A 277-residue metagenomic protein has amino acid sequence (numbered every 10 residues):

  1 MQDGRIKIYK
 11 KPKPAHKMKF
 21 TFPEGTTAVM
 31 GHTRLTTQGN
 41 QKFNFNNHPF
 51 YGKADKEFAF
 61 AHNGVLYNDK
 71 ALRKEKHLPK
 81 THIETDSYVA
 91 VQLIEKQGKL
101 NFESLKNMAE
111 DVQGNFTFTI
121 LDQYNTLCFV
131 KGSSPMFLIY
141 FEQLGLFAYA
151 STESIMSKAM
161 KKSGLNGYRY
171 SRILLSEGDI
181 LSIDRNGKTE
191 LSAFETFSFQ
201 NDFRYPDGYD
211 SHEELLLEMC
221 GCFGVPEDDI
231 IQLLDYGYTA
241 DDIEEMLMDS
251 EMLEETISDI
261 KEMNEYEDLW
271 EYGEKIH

Functional and structural regions predicted by a protein language model:
M1-H277: Conserved short alpha-helical segments that host acidic/polar catalytic motifs at enzyme active sites
